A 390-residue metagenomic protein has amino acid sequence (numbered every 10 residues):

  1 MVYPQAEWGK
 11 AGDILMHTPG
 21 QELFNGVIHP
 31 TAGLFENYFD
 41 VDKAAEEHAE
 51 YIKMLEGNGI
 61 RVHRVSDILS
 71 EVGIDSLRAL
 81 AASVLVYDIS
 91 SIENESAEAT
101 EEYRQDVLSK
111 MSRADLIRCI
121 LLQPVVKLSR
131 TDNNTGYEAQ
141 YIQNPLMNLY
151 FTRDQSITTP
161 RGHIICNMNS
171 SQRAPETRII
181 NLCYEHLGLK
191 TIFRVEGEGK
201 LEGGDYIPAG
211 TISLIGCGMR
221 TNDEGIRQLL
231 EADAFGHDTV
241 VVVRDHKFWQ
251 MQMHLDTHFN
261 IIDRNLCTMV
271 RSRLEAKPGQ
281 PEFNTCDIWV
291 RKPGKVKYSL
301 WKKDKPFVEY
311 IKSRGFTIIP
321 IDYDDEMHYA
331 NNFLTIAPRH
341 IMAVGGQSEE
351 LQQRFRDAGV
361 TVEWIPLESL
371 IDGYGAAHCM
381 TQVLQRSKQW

Functional and structural regions predicted by a protein language model:
M1-W390: The feature marks the mature, well-folded catalytic cores of soluble enzymes
